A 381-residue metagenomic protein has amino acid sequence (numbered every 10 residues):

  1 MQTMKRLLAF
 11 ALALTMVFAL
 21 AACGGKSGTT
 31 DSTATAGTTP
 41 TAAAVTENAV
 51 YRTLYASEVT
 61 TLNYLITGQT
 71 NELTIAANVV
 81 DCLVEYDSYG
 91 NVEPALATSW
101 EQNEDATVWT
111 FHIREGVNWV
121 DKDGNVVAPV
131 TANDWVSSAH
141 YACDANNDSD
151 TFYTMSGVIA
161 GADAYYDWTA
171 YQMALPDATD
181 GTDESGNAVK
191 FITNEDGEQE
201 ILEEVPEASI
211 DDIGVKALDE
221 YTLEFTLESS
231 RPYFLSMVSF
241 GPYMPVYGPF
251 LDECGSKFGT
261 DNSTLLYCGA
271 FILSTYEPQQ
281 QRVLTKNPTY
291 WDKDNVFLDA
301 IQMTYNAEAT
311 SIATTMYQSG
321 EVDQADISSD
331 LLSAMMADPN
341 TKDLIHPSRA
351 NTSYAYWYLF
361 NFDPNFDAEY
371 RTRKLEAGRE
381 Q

Functional and structural regions predicted by a protein language model:
T3, L7, A19, S88 (+2 more regions): Extracytoplasmic/periplasmic ligand-capture domains
R6-G25: Sec-dependent N-terminal signal peptides of Gram-positive bacterial secreted proteins and lipoproteins
C23-T33: Bacterial lipoprotein signal-peptidase II cleavage site
A34-R52: N-terminal low-complexity, Pro/Thr/Ser-rich intrinsically disordered segments that act as propeptides or flexible
L54-E104, L266: N-terminal lobe/hinge region of extracytoplasmic solute-binding protein
Y55-E58, S230-R231, D326-L332: Beta->alpha turn/N-cap motifs
S149-D212, N365-E380: Surface-exposed intrinsically disordered loops and tails
A178-D212, K216-T222, T226-Q302, T310: Gly/Pro-rich hinge or "lid" segments in bacterial periplasmic/extracellular proteins
